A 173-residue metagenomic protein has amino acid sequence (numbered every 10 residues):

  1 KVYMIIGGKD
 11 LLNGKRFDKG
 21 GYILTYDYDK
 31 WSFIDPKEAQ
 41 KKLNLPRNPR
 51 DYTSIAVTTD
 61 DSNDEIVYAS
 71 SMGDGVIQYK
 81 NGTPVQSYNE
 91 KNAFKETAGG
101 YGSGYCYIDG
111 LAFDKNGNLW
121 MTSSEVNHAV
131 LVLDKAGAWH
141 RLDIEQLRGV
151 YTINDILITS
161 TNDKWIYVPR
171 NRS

Functional and structural regions predicted by a protein language model:
K1-S173: Carboxylate-rich, polar loop motifs that coordinate divalent cations or form catalytic acidic clusters
